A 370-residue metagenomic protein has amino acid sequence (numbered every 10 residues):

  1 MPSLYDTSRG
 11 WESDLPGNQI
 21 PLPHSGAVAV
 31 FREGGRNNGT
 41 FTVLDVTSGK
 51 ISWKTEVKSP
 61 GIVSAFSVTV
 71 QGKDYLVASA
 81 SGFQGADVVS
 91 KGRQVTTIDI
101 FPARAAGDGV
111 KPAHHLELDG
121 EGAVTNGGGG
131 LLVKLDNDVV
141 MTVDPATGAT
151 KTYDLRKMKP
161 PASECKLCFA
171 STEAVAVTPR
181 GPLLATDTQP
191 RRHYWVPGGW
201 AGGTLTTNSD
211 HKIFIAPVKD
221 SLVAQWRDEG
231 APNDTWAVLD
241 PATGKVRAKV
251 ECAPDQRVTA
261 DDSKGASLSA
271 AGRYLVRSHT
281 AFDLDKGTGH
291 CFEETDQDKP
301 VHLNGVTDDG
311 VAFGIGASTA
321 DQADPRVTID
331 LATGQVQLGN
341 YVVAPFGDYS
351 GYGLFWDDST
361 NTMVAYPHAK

Functional and structural regions predicted by a protein language model:
M1-I20, F31-T40, D45-G61, A105-L118 (+6 more regions): Aromatic (tryptophan-biased) beta-strands that constitute blades/sheets of beta-rich domains
E12-S25, V57-G72, A113-G130, L155-R180 (+6 more regions): Repeated scaffold domains used in trafficking and secretory/extracellular systems, primarily beta-propellers
H24-E56, L76, S81, T97-F101 (+5 more regions): Primarily hydrophobic membrane-targeting regions of prokaryotic envelope proteins
A29-F31, V77-S79, V133-K134, L184-A185 (+4 more regions): Residue position within the beta-strands of beta-propeller blades
R36-T42, F83-F101, N137-D144, L183-V196 (+4 more regions): Structural motif
K50-I98, G107-H115: Blade-loop segments of beta-propeller domains
D108-H114, L118-T150: Fungal eukaryote-biased detector of long internal structured cores
Q225-R227, N233-D234, L239, G244 (+6 more regions): Long, low-complexity regulatory tails in eukaryotic proteins
